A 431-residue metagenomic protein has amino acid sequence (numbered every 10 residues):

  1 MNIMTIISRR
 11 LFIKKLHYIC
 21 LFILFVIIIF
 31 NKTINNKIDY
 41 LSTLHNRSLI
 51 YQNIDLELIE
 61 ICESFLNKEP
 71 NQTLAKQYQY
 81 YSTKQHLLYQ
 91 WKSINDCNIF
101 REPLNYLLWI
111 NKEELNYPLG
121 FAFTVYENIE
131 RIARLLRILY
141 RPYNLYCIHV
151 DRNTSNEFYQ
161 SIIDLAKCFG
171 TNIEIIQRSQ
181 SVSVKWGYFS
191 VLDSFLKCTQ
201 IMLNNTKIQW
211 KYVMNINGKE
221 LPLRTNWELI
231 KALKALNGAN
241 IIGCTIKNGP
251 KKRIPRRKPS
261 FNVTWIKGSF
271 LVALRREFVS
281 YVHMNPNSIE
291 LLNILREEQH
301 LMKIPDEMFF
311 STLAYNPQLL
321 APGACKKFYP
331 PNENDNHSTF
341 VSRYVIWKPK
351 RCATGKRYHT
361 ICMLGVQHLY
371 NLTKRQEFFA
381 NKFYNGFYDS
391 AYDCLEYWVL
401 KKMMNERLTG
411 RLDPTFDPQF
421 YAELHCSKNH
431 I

Functional and structural regions predicted by a protein language model:
N2-R47, I148: N-terminal signal-anchor transmembrane helix specifying type II single-pass membrane topology of secretory-pathway
N2-S8, I19, I27-F30, F278 (+4 more regions): Terminal low-complexity segments of carbohydrate-biosynthetic enzymes
Y78-L87, Y143-S179: Acidic donor-binding segment of Leloir-type glycosyltransferases
T124-E130: Active-site beta-to-alpha loop of glycosyltransferases that engages the nucleotide-sugar donor
L135-L145: Short, acidic, metal-binding catalytic loop of nucleotide-sugar glycosyltransferases
Y159, I163-K211, G249: Active-site-proximal specificity loops/subdomain of glycosyltransferases
T199-K247: GT-A fold catalytic core of metal-dependent nucleotide-sugar glycosyltransferases, centered on the diacidic
N237, G243-Q367: Catalytic core and acceptor-binding pocket of nucleotide-sugar-dependent glycosyltransferases
